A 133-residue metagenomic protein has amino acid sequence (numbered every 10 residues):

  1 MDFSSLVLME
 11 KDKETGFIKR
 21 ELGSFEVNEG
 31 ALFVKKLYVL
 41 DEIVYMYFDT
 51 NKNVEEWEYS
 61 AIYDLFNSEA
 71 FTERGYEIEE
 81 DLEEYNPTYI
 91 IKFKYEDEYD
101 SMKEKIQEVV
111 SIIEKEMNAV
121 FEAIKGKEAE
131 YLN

Functional and structural regions predicted by a protein language model:
M1, V27, D41, E84-N86: A generic structural signal for short, non-catalytic loop/turn and secondary-structure boundary residues
M1-L22: Short, extreme N-terminal segment that most often corresponds to the first beta-strand
L8, Y45-D49, T88-K92: Ordered hydrophobic segments in well-structured contexts
K11, N51-E55, E96-E98: Generic structural motif
L22-E69: Amphipathic, interaction-prone secondary-structure segments
Y38-L40, R74-G75, G126-E130: DE-rich, low-complexity intrinsically disordered acidic tracts
S60-Y99: A short, surface-exposed beta-strand/turn
E84-N133: Ampiphathic alpha-helical segments that act as solvent-exposed interaction surfaces
